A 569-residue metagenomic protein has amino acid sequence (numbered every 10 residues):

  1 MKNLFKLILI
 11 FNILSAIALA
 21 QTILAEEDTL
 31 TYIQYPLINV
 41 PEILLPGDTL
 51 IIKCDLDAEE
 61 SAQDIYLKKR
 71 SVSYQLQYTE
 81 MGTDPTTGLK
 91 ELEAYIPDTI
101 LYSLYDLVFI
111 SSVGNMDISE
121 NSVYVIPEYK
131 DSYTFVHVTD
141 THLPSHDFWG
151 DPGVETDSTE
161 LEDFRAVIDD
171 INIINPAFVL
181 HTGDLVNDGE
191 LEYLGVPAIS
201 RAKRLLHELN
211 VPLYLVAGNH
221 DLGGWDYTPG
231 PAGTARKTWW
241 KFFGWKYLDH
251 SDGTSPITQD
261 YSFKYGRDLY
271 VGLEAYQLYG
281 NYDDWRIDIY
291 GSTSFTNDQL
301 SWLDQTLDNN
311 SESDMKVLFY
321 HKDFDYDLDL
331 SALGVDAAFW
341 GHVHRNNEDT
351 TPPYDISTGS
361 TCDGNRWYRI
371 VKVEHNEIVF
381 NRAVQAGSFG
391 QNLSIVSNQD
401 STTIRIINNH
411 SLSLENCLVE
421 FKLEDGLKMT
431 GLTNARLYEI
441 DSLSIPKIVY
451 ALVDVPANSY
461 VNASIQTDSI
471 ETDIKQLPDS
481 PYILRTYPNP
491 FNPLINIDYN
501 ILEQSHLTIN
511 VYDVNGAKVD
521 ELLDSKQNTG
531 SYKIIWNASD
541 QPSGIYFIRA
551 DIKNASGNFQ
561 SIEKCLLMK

Functional and structural regions predicted by a protein language model:
A20-P46, F148-D151, F380-V396, T472-P490: Short, compositionally biased P/S/T/A/G/V-rich stretches that sit at domain boundaries
L101-E192: N-terminal active-site segment of His-dependent metallophosphoesterases
Y102-V113, V461-I465, Y546-A550: Short, aromatic- and glycine-rich surface loops/edge beta-strands on solvent-exposed regions
N115-S122, Y193-D304, D329-V335, N347-T361 (+1 more regions): Extended active-site neighborhood of metal-dependent phosphoesterases/phosphodiesterases
N346-G431, I448-I465: Binuclear metal-dependent phosphoesterase catalytic core
D473-Y487, F491-V511, E521, K533-S539 (+1 more regions): Glycine-centered coil/turn sites that cap beta-strands in beta-rich domains
Y512-V519, Y546: Short, glycine-anchored, charge-dense loop/turn motifs used at functional sites
S525, I535, S539-K569: C-terminal tail/sorting-segment detector
